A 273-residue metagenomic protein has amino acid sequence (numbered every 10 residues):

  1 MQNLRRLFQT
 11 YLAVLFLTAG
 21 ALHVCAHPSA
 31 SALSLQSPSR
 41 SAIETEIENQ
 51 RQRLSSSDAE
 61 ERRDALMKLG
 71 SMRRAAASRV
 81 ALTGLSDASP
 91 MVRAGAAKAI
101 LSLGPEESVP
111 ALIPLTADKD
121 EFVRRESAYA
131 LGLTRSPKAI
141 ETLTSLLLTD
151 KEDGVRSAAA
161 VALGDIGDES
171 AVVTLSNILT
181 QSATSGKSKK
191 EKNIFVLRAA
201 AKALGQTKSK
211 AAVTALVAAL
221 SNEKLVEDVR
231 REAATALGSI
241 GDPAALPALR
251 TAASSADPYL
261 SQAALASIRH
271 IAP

Functional and structural regions predicted by a protein language model:
Q2-L15: Bacterial N-terminal signal peptides that target proteins for export
L17-P28: C-terminal segment of classical bacterial N-terminal signal peptides
A26-R79, M91: N-terminal leader/linker segments that initiate helical-solenoid repeat arrays
R40-R53, R74-S86, P105-A117, S136-L148 (+4 more regions): Amphipathic alpha-helical scaffolding segments comprising HEAT/armadillo-like alpha-solenoid repeats
S57-D58, A88-S89, K119-D120, K151-E152 (+4 more regions): Short inter-helical turns and helix N-cap capping residues of alpha-solenoid HEAT/ARM repeat scaffolds
